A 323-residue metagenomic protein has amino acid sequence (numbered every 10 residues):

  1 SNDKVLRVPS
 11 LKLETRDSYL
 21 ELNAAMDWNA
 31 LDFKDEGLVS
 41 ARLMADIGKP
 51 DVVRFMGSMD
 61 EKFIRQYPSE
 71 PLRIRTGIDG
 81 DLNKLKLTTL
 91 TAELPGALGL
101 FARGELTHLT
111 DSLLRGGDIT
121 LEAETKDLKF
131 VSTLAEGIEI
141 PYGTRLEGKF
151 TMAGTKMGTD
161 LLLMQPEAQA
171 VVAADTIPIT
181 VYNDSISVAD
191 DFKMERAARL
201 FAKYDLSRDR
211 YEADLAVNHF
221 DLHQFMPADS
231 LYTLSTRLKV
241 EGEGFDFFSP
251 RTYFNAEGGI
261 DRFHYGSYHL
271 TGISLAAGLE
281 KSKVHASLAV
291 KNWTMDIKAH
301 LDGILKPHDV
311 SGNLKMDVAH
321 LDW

Functional and structural regions predicted by a protein language model:
S1-W323: Interface amphipathic segments
